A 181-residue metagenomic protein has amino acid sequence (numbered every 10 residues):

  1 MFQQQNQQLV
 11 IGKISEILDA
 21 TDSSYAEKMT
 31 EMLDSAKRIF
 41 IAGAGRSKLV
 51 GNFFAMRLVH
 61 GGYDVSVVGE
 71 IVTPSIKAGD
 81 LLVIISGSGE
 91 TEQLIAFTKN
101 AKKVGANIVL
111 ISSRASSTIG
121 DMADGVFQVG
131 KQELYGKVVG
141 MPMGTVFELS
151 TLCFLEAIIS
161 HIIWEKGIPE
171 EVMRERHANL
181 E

Functional and structural regions predicted by a protein language model:
M1-D19: Generic N-terminal amphipathic, Lys/Arg-enriched alpha-helix
Q3, D22-Y25, K102: Residue-level recognition of alpha-helical structural elements
Q7, A26-M29, G51: Hydrophobic packing residues in well-ordered alpha-helices of helical domains and bundles
E16-S23, Y63, S160-I168: Generic secondary-structure signature for well-ordered alpha-helical cores
D19-S35: A short, well-structured juxtamembrane/interface segment
R38-C153, I159-I162: Glycine-rich phosphate-binding loops that contact phosphosugars or nucleotide phosphates
I163-E181: A short, charged, Gly/Pro-tolerant segment at domain boundaries
